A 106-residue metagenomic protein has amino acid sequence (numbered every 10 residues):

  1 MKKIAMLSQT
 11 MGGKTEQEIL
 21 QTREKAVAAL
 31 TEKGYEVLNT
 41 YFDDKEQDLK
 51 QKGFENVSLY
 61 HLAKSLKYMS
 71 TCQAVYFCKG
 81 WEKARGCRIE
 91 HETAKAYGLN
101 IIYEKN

Functional and structural regions predicted by a protein language model:
M1-N106: Conserved catalytic or regulatory cores that recognize and/or transform ribose-phosphate-containing ligands
